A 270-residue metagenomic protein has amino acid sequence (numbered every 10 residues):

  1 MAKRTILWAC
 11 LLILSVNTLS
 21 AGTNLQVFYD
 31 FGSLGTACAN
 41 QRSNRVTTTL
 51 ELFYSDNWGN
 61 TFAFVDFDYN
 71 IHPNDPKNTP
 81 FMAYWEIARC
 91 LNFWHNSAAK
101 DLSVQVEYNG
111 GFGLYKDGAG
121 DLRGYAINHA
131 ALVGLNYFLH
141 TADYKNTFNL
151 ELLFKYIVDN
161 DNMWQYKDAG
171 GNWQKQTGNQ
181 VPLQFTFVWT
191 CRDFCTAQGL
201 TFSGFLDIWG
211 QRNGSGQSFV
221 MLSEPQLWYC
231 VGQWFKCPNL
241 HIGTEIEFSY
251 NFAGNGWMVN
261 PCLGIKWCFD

Functional and structural regions predicted by a protein language model:
M1-G22: Cleavable N-terminal export/targeting peptides
L19-G22, W58-F62, N92-S103, L139-N149 (+3 more regions): Short loop/turn motifs that connect adjacent beta-strands in outer-membrane beta-barrel proteins
S20-D68: Short glycine/proline- and aromatic-enriched beta-strand/turn motifs that initiate or cap beta-hairpins
Y29-S33, D56, F67-I71, V106-L114 (+5 more regions): Transmembrane beta-strands of outer-membrane beta-barrel pores
N44-T48, T79-W85, Y125-A131, T177-F185 (+2 more regions): Residues that define the transmembrane beta-barrel architecture of outer-membrane proteins
L50-Y54, I87-F93, V133-L139, L152-F154 (+3 more regions): Residues on the lipid-exposed face of transmembrane beta-strands in outer-membrane beta-barrel proteins
F64-N128, V220: Surface-exposed loop and membrane-interface regions of Gram-negative outer-membrane beta-barrel proteins
K155-N239, W267-F269: Outer-membrane beta-barrel transmembrane domain signature
